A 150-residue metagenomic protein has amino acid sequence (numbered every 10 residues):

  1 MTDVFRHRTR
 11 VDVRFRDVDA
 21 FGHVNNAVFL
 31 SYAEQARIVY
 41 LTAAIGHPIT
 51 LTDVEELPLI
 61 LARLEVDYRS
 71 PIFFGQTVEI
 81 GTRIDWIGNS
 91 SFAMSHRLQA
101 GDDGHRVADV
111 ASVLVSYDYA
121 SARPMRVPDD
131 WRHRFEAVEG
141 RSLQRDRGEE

Functional and structural regions predicted by a protein language model:
M1, T52-D53: Helix-boundary and loop/linker segments of multi-pass membrane transporters
M1-Y40, E150: Catalytic strand-loop segment that frames the active site of acyl-thioester-processing enzymes
D3-T9, T42, P71-T77, I84-E150: HotDog/MaoC-like acyl-thioester-processing domains
D12, E65, V113: Short aromatic/hydrophobic contact patches that present stacked aromatics for nucleic-acid/ligand binding
V18-F21, P58, S90: A short, glycine- and basic residue-enriched loop/turn that sits immediately adjacent to a domain's principal
Q35-T52: Short beta-strand/loop turn elements enriched in aromatics
E55-I84: Helix-adjacent hinge/juxtasegments
